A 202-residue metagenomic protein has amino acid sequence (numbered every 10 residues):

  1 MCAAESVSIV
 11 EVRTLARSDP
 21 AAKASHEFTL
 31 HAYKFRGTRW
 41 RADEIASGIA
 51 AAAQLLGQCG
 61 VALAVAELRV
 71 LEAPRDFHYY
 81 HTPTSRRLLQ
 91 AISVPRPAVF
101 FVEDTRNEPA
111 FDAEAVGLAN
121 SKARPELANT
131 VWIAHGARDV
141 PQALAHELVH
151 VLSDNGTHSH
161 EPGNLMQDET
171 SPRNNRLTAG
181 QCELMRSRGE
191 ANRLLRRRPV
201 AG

Functional and structural regions predicted by a protein language model:
C2-N107, L195, P199-A201: Propeptide-to-catalytic entry region of secreted or membrane-anchored zinc metalloproteases
C2-R17, N164-G202: Replace "(M1/M4/M9/M12/WLM)" with "(e.g., M1/M4/M8/M9/M12/M26/WLM)" and add "not limited to" to clarify scope
I45-G48, V140-L144, L148, Q181: Stable alpha-helical elements in mature extracytoplasmic
L88-S93, T105-L127: Catalytic zinc-binding patch centered on the HExxH motif and its immediate surroundings that defines zinc-dependent
P97, N129, P162-N164: Extracytoplasmic/periplasmic beta-strand context in beta-sandwich domains, especially the cupredoxin/COX2 CuA-binding
R124-A145: Short pre-active-site segment immediately N-terminal to the catalytic Zn-binding motif
L148-G163: Catalytic Zn2+-binding segment of zinc metalloproteases
